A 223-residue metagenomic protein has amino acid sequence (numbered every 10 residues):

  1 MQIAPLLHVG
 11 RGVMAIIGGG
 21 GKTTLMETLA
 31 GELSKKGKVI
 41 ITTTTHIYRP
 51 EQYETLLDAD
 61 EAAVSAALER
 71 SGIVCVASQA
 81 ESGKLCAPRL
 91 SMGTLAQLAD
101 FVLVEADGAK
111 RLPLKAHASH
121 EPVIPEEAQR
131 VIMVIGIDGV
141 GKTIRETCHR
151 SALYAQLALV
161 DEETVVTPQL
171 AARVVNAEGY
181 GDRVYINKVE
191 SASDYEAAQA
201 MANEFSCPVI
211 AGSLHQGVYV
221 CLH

Functional and structural regions predicted by a protein language model:
Q2-K35: Walker A (P-loop) phosphate-binding motif
G12-I16, S71-S82, A106, L157-L159: Short, basic, glycine/proline-bearing loop/turn elements
I16, V39-T43, C75-S78, V102-A106 (+3 more regions): General beta-strand structural signal in soluble alpha/beta enzymes
G19, A106, G136-D138, Q156-L170 (+3 more regions): G-domain G4 guanine-recognition motif of GTPases
A30-Q79: N-terminal phosphate/diphosphate-binding loop that engages ATP/GTP or pyrophosphate donors across diverse enzyme folds
A59-V64, E146-E162: Acidic, Ser/Thr-rich peripheral helices and adjacent loops at domain boundaries
V76-A116: Phosphate-binding/switch loop-helix module in NTP-utilizing enzymes
A118-V140, R150: Inter-motif core of Ras-like GTPase G domains
